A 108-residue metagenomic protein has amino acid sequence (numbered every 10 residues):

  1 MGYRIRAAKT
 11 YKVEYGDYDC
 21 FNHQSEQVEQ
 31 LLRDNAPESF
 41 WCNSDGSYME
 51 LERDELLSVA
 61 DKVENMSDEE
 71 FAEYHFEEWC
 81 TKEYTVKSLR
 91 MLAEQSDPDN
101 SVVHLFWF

Functional and structural regions predicted by a protein language model:
M1-S101, F106-F108: Acidic (Asp/Glu-rich) sequence patches and key acidic residues that form negatively charged surfaces used
